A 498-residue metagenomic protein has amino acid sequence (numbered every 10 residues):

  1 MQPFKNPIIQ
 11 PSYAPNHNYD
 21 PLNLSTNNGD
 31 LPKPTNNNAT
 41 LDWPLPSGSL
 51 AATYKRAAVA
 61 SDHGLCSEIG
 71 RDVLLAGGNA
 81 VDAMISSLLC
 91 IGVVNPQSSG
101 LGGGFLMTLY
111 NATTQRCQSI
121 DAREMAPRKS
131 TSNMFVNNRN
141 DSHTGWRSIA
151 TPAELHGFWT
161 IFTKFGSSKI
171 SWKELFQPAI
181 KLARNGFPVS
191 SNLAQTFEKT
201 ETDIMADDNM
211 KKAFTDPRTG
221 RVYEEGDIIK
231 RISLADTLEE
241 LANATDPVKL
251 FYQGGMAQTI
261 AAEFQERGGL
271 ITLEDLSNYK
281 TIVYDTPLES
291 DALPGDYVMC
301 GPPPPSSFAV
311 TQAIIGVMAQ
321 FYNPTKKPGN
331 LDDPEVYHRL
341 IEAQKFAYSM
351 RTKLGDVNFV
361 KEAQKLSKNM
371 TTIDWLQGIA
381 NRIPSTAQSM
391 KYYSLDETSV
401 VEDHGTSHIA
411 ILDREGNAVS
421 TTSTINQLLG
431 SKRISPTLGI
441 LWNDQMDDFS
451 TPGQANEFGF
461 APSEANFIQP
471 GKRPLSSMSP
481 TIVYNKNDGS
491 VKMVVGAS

Functional and structural regions predicted by a protein language model:
F4-D72, G78-Q253, A257-S306: Noncatalytic scaffold domains of N-terminal-nucleophile
N36-N38, G269, Q320-I425, I434-L438 (+3 more regions): Internal maturation/activation junctions in enzymes
K55-A58, G104-L106, D285-P287, T311-Q312 (+4 more regions): Short glycine-rich loop/turn motifs
A58-A60, S119-I120, Y297-P304, V310-I315 (+4 more regions): Short, well-ordered beta-strand elements
V93-Y110, T114-Q118, L270-L273, A418-N487: Active-site rim segments in enzyme catalytic domains, especially the processed small/beta chain of N-terminal
M205, F308-P324, V483-M493: M16/insulysin-pitrilysin zinc metalloprotease superfamily fold
L234, D285-Q320, T424-G439, S450-T451 (+2 more regions): His/Glu-based metal-binding/catalytic segments typifying zinc-dependent metallopeptidases
